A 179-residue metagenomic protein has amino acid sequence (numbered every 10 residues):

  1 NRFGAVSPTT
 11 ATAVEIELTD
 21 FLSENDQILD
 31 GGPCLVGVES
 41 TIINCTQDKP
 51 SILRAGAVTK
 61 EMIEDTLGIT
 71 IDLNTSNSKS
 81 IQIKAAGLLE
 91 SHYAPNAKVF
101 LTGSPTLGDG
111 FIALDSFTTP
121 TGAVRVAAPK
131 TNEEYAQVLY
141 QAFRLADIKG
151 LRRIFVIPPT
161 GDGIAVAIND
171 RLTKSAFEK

Functional and structural regions predicted by a protein language model:
N1-K179: Active-site-adjacent structural elements in enzyme catalytic cores
